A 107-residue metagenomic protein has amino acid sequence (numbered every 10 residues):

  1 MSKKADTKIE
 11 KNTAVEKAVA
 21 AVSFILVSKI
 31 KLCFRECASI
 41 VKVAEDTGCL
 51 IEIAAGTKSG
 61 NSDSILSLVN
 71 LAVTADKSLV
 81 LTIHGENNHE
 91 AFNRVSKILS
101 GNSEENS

Functional and structural regions predicted by a protein language model:
S2-V19, R35-A38, K42, D46 (+2 more regions): Long, contiguous binding/interaction regions
K3-K4, A54-A55, E105-S107: Flexible, glycine/charged-enriched surface loops at secondary-structure junctions
N12, V22-F24, A44, K58 (+2 more regions): Generic detector of bulky aromatic hydrophobic side chains
T13-V15, V69-V73: Short, flexible, solvent-exposed loop/turn segments with mixed acidic/basic and small polar residues
K17-S23, S78-V80: Intrinsic-disorder/low-complexity, polar/charged segments enriched in Ser/Thr/Lys/Arg/Asp/Glu/Gln
I25-L71: Compact, glycine-rich, soluble single-domain proteins
A72-S107: C-terminal structural segments of small proteins and small subunits
